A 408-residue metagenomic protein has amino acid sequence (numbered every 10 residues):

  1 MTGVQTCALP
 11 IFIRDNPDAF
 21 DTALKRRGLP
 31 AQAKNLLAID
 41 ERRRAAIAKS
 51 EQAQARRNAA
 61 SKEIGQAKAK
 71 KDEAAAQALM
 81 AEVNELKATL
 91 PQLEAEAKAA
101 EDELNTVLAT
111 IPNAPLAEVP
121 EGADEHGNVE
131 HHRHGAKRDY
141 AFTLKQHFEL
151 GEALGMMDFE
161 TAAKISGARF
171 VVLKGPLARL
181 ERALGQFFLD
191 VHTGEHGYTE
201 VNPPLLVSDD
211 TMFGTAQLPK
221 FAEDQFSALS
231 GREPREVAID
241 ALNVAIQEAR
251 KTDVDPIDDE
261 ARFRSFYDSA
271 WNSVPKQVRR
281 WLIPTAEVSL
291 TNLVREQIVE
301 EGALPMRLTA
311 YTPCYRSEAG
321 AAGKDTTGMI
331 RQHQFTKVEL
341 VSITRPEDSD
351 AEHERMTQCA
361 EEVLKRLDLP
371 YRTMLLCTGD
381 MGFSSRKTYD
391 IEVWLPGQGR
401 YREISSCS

Functional and structural regions predicted by a protein language model:
T2-L9: Short, small-residue-biased leader/transition segments that mark boundaries at the very start of proteins
I13, I39, P112, Y311 (+1 more regions): A residue-level signal for conserved active-site and pocket-lining positions in enzyme catalytic cores
R14-D40: Short, charge-rich amphipathic alpha-helices with coiled-coil/heptad character
N16, N35-A38, R42-R56, E63 (+3 more regions): Charged, solvent-exposed faces of alpha-helical coiled-coils
D21, I47, Q54, S61 (+3 more regions): Structural signal for well-ordered, non-membrane alpha-helices
K25-L29, G65-D72: Short, flexible helix-adjacent loops and helix caps
A67-F170: Phosphate/adenylate-binding "loop-and-lid" substructures adjacent to NTP/NAD/dNTP-binding pockets in NTP-dependent
H132-S408: TRNA-recognition modules of translation machinery and tRNA-sensing kinases, especially anticodon-binding
